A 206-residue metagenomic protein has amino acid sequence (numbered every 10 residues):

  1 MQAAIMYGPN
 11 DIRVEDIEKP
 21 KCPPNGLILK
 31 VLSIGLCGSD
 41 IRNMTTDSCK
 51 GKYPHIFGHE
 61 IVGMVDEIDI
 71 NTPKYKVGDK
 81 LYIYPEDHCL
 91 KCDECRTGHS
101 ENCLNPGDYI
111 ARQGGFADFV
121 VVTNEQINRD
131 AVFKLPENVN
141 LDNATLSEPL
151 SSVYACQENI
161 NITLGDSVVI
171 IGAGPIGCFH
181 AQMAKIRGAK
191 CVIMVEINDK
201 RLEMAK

Functional and structural regions predicted by a protein language model:
M1, G165-D166, K190: Nucleotide donor/acceptor-binding cores
M1-I61, V120-V122, Q126-R129: Short N-terminal strand-loop motif that marks the start of NAD(P)H/FAD-dependent oxidoreductase cofactor-binding domains
P20-I34, D47-R96, P136: Glycine-rich beta-strand-centered segment in the early N-terminal region that forms part of a ligand/cofactor-binding
K91-I171: NAD(P)H dinucleotide-binding glycine-rich loop of Rossmann-like/cofactor-binding domains, especially the beta1-alpha1
E158, A181-I186: Surface-exposed amphipathic alpha-helices with a cationic face
I170, K185-K206: Adenosine-nucleotide cofactor-binding segment
G177-C178: N-terminal Rossmann-fold NAD(P) dinucleotide-binding loop
